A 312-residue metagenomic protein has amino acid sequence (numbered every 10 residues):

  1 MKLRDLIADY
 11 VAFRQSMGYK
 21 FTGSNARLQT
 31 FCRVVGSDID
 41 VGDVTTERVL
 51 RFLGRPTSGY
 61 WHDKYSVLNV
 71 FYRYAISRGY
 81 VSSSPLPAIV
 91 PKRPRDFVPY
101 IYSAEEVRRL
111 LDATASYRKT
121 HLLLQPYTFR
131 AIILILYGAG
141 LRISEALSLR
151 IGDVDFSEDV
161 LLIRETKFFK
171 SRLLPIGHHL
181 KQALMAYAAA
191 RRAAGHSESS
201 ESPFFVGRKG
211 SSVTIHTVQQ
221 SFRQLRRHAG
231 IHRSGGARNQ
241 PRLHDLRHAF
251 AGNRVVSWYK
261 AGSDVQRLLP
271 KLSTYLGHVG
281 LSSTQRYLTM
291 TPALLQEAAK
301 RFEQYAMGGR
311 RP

Functional and structural regions predicted by a protein language model:
M1-P312: Conserved catalytic core of the tyrosine transesterase superfamily
